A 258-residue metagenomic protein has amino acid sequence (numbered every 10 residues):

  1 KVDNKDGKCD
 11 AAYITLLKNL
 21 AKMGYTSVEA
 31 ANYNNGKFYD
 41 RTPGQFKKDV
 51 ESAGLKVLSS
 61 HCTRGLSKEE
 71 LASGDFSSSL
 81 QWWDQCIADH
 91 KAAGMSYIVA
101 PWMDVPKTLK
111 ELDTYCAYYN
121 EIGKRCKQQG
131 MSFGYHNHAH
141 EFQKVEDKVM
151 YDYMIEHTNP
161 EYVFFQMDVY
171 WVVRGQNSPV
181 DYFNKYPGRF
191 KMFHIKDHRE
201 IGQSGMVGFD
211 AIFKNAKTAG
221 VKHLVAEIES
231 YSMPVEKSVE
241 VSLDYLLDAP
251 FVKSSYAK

Functional and structural regions predicted by a protein language model:
K1, K5-G24, E146-M167, W171-K258: Histidine-acidic metal/acid-base catalytic patches
K1-S96, D244, D248-K258: N-terminal pre-domain/capping segments
V2-D10, A30-T42, R64-L80, D104-D113 (+4 more regions): Acidic-and-aromatic substrate-binding clefts and catalytic sites of carbohydrate-active enzymes
L17-K22, F38-S59, W82-G94, A117-Q128 (+3 more regions): Acidic (Asp/Glu)-rich catalytic clusters
V28-A30, V57-C62, I98-A100, F133-Y135 (+3 more regions): Hydrophobic faces of well-ordered beta-strands that scaffold small-molecule active sites in alpha/beta enzyme cores
K68-F164, E236, Y256-A257: Active-site acidic/histidine proton-transfer and metal-coordination neighborhood in alpha/beta enzyme cores
